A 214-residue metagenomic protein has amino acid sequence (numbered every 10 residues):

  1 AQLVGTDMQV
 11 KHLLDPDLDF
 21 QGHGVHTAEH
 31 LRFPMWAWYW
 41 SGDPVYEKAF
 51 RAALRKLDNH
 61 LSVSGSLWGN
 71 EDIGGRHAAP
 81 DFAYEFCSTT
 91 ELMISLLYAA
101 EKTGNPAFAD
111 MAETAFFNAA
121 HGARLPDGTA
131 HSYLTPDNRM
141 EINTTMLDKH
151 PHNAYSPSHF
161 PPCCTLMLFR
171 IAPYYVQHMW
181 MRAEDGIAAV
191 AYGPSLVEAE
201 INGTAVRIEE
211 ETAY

Functional and structural regions predicted by a protein language model:
A1-Y214: Glycan-recognition and catalytic cores of secretory/periplasmic carbohydrate-active enzymes
